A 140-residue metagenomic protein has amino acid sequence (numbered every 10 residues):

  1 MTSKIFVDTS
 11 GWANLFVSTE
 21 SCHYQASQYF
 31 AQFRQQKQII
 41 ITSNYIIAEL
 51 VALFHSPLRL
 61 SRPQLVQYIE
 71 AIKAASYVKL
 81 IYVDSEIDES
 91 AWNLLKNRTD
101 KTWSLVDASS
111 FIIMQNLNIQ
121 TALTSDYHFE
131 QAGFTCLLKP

Functional and structural regions predicted by a protein language model:
M1-T42, P57-I69: Short, well-structured N-terminal submotif of metal-dependent ribonuclease cores
T2, F111-I112, N116-P140: Acidic, PIN/NYN-like endoribonuclease modules and their adjacent C-terminal/linker elements
D8, E49, D107, D126: Acidic active-site catalytic centers that drive phospho-/nucleotidyl reactions and related ester hydrolyses
W12-A13, I47, F129-E130: A generic structural signal for short hydrophobic patches within well-formed alpha-helices
N14-F16, L53, A132: Residues that scaffold the ATP/ADP-binding catalytic core of kinase and kinase-like folds
Q36-K37, A75, A132: Structured helix-beta-strand junction loops
V78-T121: Active-site neighborhoods of divalent-metal-dependent phosphate/nucleic-acid chemistry enzymes
